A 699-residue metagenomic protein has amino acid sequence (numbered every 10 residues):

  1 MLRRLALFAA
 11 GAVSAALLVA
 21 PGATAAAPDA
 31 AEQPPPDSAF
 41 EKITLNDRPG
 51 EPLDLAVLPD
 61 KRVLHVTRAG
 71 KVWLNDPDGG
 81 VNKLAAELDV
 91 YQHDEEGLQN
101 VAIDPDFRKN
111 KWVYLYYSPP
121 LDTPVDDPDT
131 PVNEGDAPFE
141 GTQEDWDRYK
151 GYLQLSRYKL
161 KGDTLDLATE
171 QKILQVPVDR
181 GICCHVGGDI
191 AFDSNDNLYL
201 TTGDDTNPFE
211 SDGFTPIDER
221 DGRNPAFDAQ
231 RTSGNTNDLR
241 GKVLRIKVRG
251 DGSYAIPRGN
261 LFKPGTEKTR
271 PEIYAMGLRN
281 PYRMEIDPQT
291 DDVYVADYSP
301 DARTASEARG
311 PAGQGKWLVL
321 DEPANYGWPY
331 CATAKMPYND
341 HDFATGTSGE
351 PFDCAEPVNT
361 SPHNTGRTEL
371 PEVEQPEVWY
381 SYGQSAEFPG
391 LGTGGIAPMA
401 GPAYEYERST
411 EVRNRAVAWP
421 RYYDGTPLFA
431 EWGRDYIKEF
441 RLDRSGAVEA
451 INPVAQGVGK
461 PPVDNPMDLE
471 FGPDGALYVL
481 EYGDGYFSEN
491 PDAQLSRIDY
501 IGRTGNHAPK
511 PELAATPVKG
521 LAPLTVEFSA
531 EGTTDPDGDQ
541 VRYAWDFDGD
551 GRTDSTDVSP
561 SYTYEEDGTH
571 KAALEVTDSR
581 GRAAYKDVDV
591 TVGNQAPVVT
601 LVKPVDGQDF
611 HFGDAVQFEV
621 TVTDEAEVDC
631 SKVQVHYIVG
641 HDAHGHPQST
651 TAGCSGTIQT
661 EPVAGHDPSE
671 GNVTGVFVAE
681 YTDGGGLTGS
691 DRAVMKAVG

Functional and structural regions predicted by a protein language model:
M1-A26: Secretory targeting and sorting signals
D29-P49, L167-E170: A short helix->beta-strand "capping" segment at the edge of beta-propeller domains
T44-R48, A86-H93, L174-V176, R180-G181 (+2 more regions): Surface loop/turn motifs at the tips and blade-to-blade linkers of beta-strand repeat domains
V57-D60, P105-K109, F192-N195, P288-T290 (+3 more regions): Residue-level detector of Asp-centered blade-edge/turn motifs that repeat once per structural unit in beta-propeller
A69-G70, E96-L98, P119-Q154, D204-P453 (+2 more regions): Beta-propeller domain segments
P128-D189: Asp-box/WD-like beta-propeller blade repeats and closely related beta-sheet repeat scaffolds
N506-K510, A596-V598: Proline-centered linker/hinge motifs at extracellular inter-domain junctions
A515, K519-L521, D539-G699: Long, low-complexity serine/threonine/glycine- and acidic-rich segments characteristic of extracellular
